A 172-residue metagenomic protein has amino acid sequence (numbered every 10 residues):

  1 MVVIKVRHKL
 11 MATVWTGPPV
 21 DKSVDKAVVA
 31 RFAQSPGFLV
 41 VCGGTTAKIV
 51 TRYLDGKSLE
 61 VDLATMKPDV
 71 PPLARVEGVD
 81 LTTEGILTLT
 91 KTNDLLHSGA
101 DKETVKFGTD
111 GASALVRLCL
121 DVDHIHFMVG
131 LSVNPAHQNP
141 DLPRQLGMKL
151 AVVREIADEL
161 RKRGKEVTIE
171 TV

Functional and structural regions predicted by a protein language model:
V2, R7-F38, A47-V172: Non-transmembrane, aqueous-exposed alpha-helical and coiled segments at domain scale
